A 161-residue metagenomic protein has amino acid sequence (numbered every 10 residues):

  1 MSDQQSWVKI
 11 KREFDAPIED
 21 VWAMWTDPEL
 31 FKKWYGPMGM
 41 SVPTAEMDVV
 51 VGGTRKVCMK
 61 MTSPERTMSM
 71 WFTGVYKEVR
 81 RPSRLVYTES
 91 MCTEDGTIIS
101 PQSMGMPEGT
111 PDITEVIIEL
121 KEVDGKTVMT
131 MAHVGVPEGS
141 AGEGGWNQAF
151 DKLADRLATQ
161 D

Functional and structural regions predicted by a protein language model:
M1-Q5, D155-D161: Basic/polar N-terminal segments that are highly enriched at the extreme N-terminus, encompassing both cleavable
M1-S41: Hydrophobic ligand-binding cavity/cleft-lining segments
Q5-K11, I18, T54, W71 (+3 more regions): Intrinsic-disorder/low-complexity, polar/charged segments enriched in Ser/Thr/Lys/Arg/Asp/Glu/Gln
K9, E29-W71, V75, D161: Short beta-edge strand/loop motif at the mouth of beta-sheet-based domains
I18-E19, M47-V51, K77-V86, E119-V128: A short, structured loop/turn motif at beta-sheet edges
V21, F31, R55, Y76 (+4 more regions): Hydrophobic pocket/interface hotspot
D27-P28, R55-M59, T97-G105: Short Pro/Gly-enriched beta-strand edge/turn motifs at strand-loop
V86-N147: Beta-strand/loop substructures that line and gate deep hydrophobic ligand-binding cavities in soluble
